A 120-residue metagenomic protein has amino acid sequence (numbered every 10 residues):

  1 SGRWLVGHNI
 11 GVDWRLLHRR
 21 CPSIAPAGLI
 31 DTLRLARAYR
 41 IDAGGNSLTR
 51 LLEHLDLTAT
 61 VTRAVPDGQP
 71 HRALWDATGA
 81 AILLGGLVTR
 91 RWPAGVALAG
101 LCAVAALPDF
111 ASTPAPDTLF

Functional and structural regions predicted by a protein language model:
S1-A43: Conserved DEDDh/DEDDy metal-dependent 3′-5′ exonuclease domain
I10-D13, Q69-D76, G100: Short, conserved alpha-helical segments within structured domains
D13, G44-L48, S112: Alpha-helical structural motif
L17, L35, L48-L51, L101: Hydrophobic/aromatic residues in well-formed alpha-helices
R20, A38, H54, L83-R90: Active-site catalytic microenvironments for nucleophilic, acid-base chemistry
P26-L29, G45-N46, L74, G95: Non-catalytic, surface-exposed connector residues within folded enzymatic/regulatory domains
R37-A81: Active-site-proximal helix-loop-helix substrate-binding element of RNase H-like nuclease domains
A81-F120: Acidic two-metal-ion nuclease catalytic site recognized across multiple nuclease folds, prominently DnaQ/RNase D-T
